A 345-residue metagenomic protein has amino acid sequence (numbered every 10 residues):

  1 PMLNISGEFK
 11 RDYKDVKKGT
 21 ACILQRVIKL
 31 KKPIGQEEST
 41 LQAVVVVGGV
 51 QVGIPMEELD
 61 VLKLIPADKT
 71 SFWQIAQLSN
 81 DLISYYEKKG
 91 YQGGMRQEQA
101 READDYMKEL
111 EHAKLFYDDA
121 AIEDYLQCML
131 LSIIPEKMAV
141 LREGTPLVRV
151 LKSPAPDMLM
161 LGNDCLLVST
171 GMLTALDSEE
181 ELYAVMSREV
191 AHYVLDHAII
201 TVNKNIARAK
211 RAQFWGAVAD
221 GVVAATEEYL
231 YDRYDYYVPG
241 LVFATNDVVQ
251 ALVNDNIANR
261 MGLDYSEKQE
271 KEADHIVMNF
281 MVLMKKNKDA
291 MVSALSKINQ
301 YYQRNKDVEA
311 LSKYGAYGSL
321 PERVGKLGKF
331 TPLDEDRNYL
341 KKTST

Functional and structural regions predicted by a protein language model:
P1, E37-S39, V44-V46, Q51-F116 (+4 more regions): C-terminal capping/extension segments of zinc metalloprotease domains
Y13-K32: Conserved beta-strand/loop element in small beta-rich adapter and peptidoglycan-binding domains
D119-L141: Zn2+-dependent metallopeptidase catalytic core
R149-L167: Catalytic zinc-binding patch centered on the HExxH motif and its immediate surroundings that defines zinc-dependent
M172-L173, D177-E181, E189-R208, K286: Catalytic Zn2+-binding segment of zinc metalloproteases
M186-A198, E272, I276, F280: Active-site His/Glu-centered metal-binding helix of metallohydrolases
D196, A224-Y265, R304: Substrate-binding clefts and substrate-entry loops adjacent to catalytic sites of polymer-processing enzymes acting on
H197-E228, L295: Post-HEXXH active-site segment of zinc metalloproteases
